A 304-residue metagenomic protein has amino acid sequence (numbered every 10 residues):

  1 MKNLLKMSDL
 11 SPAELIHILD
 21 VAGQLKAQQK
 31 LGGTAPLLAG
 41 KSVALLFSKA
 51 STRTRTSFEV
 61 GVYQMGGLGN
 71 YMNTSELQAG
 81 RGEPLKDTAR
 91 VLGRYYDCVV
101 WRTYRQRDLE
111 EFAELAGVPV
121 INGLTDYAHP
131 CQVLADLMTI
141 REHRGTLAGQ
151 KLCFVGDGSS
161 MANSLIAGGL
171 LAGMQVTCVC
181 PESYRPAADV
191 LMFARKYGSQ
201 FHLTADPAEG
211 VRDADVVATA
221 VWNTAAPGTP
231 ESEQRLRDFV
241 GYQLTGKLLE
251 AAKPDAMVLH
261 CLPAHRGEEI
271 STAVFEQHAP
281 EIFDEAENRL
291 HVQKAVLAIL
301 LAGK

Functional and structural regions predicted by a protein language model:
M1-T56, V60: Positively charged, low-complexity intrinsically disordered leader regions
S42-V43, F47-Y95: Active-site cofactor/substrate anionic-group-binding motifs, chiefly glycine- and Lys/Arg-rich phosphate-binding loops
S48-V60, E142-A220: Glycine-rich phosphate/diphosphate-binding loop of Rossmann-like nucleotide-binding domains
M65, Y95, L115-G117, A172 (+3 more regions): Short, structured coil segments at secondary-structure junctions
R90, D97-G168, H260: Anion-binding alpha/beta catalytic cores of soluble intermediary-metabolism enzymes, centered on
R195-A273: Rossmann-like adenosine-cofactor binding region
D255-A256, C261-K304: Adenosine-phosphate binding glycine-rich loop
